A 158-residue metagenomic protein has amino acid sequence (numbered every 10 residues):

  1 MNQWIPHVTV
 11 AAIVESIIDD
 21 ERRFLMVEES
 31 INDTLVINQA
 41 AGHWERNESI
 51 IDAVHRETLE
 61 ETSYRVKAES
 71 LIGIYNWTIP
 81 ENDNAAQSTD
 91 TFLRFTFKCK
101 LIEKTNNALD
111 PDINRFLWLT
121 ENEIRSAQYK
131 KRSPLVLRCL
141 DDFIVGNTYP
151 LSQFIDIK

Functional and structural regions predicted by a protein language model:
M1-F24, K98: Conserved N-terminal beta-strand and adjoining loop/helix that marks the start of the Nudix/MutT-like hydrolase domain
W4, T34-L35, Y75-E81: Short, solvent-exposed loop/turn segments at secondary-structure junctions
E15-I17, L71-I74: Residue-level recognition of beta-strand microenvironments
E21-E60: Conserved Nudix-box catalytic region and its N-terminal flanking loop in Nudix hydrolases and closely related
E29-S30, L71, D156-K158: Short, well-ordered beta-to-alpha junction loops that form the rim of enzyme active sites and present histidine/acidic
W44-K67, W77-R132, I157-K158: Unchanged
R138-K158: Charged phosphate-binding loop/patch that engages nucleotide di/tri-phosphates or the phosphate backbone of nucleic
